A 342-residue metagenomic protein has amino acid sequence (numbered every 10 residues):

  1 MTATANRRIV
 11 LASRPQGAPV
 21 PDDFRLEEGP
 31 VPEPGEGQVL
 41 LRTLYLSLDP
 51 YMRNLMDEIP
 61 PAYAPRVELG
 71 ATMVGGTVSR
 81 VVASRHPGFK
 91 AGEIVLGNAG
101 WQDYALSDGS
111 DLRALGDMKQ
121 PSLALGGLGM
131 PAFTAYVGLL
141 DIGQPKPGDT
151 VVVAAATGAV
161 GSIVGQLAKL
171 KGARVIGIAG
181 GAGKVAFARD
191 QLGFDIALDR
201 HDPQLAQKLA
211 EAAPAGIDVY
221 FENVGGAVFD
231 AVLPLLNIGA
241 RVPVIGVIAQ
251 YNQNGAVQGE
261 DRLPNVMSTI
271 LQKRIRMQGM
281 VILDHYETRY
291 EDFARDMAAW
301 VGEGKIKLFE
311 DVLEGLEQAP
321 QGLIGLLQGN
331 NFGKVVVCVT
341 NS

Functional and structural regions predicted by a protein language model:
A3-N6, E303-V312, P320-S342: C-terminal capping/lid region of NAD(P)-dependent oxidoreductase domains
P30-L48, M56-W101: Glycine-rich beta-strand-centered segment in the early N-terminal region that forms part of a ligand/cofactor-binding
G37, A210-V219: A short acidic, Gly/Pro-enriched loop at the edge of an enzyme's catalytic core that lines a small-molecule cofactor
M73-R80, P87-A155: NAD(P)H dinucleotide-binding glycine-rich loop of Rossmann-like/cofactor-binding domains, especially the beta1-alpha1
I94, T150, R174, A240-R241 (+1 more regions): Short glycine-centered segments of the SAM/dcSAM-binding site in methyltransferase folds
L96, V152, L198, Y220-F221: N-terminal Rossmann-like NAD(P) cofactor-binding module of classical short-chain dehydrogenase/reductase
L125-P203, Q207: Mid-domain Rossmann-like dinucleotide-binding core that forms the NAD(H)/NADP(H) cofactor-binding site
A227-I306, C338-S342: Glycine-rich phosphate-binding loop and adjacent beta-alpha segment of Rossmann(oid) nucleotide-cofactor-binding
